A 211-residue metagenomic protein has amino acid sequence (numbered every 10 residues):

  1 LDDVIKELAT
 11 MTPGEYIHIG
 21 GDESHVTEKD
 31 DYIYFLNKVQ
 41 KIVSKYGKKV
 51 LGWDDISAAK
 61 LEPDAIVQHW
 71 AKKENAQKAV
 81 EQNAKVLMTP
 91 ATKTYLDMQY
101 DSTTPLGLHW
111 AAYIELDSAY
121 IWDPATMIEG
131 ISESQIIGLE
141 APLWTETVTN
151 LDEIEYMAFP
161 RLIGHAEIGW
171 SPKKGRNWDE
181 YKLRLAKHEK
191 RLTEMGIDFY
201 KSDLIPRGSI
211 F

Functional and structural regions predicted by a protein language model:
L1-N83: Active-site neighborhood of glycoside hydrolase catalytic domains
V50, K60-P63, A71-F211: Flexible, acidic glycine-rich loops studded with aromatic residues
